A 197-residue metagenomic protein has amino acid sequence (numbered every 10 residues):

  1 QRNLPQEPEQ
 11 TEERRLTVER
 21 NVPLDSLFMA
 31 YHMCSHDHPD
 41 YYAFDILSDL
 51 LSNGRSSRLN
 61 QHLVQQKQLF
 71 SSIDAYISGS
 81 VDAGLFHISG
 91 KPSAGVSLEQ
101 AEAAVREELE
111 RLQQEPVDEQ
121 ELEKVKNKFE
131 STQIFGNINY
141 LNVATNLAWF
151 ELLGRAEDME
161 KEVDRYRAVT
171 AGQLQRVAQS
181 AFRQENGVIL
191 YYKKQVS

Functional and structural regions predicted by a protein language model:
Q1-H38, D49-E99, Q120-K128, N142 (+2 more regions): Non-catalytic beta-strand/loop surface segments
Y41: Double-stranded RNA-binding/processing signature
K67, R106-P116: A common structural junction motif
Y76-V81, E108, F135-R165: Scaffold signal of the M16-like zinc-metallopeptidase fold and its non-catalytic homologs
S89-G90, Q113, D158-E162: Short beta-alpha connecting loops at secondary-structure transitions that line or flank enzyme active sites
A101-A104: C-terminal catalytic subdomain
